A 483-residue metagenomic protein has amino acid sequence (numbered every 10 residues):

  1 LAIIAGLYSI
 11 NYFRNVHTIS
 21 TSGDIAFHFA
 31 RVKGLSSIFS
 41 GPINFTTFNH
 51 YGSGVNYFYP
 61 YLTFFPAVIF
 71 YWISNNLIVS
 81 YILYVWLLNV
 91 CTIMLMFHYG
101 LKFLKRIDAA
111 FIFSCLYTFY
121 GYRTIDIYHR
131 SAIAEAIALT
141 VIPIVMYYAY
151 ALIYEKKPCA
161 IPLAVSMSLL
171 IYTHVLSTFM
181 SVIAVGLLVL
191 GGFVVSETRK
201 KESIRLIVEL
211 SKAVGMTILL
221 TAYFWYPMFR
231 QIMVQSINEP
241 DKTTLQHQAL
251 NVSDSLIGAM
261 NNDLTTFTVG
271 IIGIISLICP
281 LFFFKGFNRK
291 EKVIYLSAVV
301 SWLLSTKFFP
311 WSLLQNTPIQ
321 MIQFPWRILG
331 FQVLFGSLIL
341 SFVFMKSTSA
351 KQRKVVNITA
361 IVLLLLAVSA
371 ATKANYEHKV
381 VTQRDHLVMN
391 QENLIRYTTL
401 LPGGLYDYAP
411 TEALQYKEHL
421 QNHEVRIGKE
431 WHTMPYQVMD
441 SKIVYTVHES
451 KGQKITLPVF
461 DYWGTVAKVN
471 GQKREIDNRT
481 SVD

Functional and structural regions predicted by a protein language model:
A5-V141, Y148, L176: Active-site lumenal/periplasmic loops and adjacent helix-entry segments of GT-C-fold, multi-pass membrane
G6-R14, L35-I43, A109-Y128, L220-E239 (+2 more regions): Membrane-interface helix-loop junctions at the exits of transmembrane helices
D108, E197-L210, I278-W302, K351-Q352: Membrane-interface helix-loop-helix junctions at transmembrane boundaries of multi-pass membrane enzymes, predominantly
V145-C159: Membrane-interface transmembrane helices that cradle and orient dolichyl/undecaprenyl
Y148, A160-V175, A213-L219, V300: Membrane-interface alpha helices of multi-pass inner-membrane proteins
S181-M216: Perimembrane helix-loop-helix junctions
L206-L210, V214-F283, N393-D407: Periplasmic/ER-lumenal interhelical loops and adjacent helix-loop junctions in multi-pass membrane proteins
L414-D483: Active-site-proximal, structured, solvent-exposed surfaces of multi-pass membrane proteins that position macromolecular
